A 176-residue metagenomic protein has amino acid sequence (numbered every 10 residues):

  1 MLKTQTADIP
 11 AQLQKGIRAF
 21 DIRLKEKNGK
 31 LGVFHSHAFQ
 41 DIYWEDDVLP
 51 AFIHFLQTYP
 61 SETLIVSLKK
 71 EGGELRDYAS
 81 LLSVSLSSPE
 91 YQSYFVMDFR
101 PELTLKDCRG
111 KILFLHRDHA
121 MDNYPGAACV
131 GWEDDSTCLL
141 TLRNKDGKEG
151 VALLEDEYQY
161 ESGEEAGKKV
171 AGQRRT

Functional and structural regions predicted by a protein language model:
M1-T176: Catalytic cores of phosphodiester-bond hydrolases, prominently lipid phosphodiesterases
